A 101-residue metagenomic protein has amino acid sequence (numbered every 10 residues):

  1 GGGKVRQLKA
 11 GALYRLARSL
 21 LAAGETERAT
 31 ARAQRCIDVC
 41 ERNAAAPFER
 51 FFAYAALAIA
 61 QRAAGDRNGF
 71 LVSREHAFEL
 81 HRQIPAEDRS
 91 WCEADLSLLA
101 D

Functional and structural regions predicted by a protein language model:
G1-G2, Q34-R42, E75-A86: Amphipathic alpha-helical segments of tetratricopeptide repeats
K9-G11, F52, W91: Residue register of alpha-helical TPR repeats
